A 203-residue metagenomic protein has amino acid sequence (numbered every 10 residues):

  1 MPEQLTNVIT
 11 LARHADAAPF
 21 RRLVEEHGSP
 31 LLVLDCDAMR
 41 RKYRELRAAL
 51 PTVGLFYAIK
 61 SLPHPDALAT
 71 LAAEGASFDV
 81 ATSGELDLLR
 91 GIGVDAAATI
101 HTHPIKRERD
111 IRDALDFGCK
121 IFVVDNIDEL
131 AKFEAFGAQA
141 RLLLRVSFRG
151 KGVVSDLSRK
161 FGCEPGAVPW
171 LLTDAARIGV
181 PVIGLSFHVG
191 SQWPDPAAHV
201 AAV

Functional and structural regions predicted by a protein language model:
M1-A135, Q139, L172-T173, R177-V182 (+2 more regions): A charged N-terminal "starter" segment
R141-S147: ATP-grasp fold ATP-binding core
F148-V203: Active-site loop/helix belt of alpha/beta enzymes
